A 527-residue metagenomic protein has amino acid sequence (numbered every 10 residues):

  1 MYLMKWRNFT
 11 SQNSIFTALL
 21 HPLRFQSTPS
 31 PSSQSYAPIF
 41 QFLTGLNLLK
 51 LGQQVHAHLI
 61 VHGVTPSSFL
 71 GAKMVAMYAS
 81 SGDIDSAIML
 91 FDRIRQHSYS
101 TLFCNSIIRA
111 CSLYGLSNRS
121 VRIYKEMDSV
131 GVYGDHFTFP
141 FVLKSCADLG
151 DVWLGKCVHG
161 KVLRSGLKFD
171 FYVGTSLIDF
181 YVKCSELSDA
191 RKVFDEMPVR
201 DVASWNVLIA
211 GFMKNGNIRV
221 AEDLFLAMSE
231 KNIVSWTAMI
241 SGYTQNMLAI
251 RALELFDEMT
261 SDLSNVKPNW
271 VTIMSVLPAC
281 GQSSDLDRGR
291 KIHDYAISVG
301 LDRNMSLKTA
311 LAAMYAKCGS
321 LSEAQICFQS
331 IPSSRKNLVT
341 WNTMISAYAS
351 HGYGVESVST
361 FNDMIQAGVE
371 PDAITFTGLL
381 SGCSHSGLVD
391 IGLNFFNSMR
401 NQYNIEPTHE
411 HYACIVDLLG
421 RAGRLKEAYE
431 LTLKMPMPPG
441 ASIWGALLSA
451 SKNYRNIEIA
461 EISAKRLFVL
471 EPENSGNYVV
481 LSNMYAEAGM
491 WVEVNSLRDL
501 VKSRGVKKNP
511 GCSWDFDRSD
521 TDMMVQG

Functional and structural regions predicted by a protein language model:
M1-N232, T237-G527: Terminal (and in a subset, N-terminal) low-complexity or junction segments at the ends of helical repeat RNA-binding
